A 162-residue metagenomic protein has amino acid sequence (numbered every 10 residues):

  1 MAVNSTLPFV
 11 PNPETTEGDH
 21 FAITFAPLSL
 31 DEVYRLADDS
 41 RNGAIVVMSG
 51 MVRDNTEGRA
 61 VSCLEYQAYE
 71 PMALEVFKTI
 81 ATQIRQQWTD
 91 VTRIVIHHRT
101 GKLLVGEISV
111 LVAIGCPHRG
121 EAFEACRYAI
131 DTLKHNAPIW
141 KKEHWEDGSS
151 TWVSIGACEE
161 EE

Functional and structural regions predicted by a protein language model:
A2-I108, G115-R127, D131-E162: N-terminal, polar/charged subdomain of small-to-medium soluble alpha/beta proteins
